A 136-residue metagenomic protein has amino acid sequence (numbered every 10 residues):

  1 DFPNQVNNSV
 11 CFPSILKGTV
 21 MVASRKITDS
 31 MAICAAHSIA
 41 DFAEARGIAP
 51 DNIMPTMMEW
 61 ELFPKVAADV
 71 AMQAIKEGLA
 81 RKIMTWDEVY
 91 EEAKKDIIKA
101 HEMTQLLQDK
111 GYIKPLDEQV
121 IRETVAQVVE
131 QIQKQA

Functional and structural regions predicted by a protein language model:
D1-M84, L107-K110, V129-Q135: Adenosine-phosphate binding glycine-rich loop
K76-A136: N-terminal charge/polar-biased segments
